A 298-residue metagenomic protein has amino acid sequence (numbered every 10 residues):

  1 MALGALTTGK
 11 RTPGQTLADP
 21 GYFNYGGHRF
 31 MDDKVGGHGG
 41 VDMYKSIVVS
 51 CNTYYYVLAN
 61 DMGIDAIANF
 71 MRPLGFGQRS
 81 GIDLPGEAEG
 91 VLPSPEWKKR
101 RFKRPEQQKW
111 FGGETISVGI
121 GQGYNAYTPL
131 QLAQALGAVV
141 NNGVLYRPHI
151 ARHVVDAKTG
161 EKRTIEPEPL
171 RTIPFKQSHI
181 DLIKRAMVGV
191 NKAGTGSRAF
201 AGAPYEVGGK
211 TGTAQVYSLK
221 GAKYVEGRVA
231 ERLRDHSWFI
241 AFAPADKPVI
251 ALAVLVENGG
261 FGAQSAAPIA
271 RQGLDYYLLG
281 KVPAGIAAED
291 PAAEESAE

Functional and structural regions predicted by a protein language model:
L3-A253, E295-E298: Beta-lactam-recognizing serine transpeptidase/beta-lactamase-like catalytic domain environment
L132, R147, G262-A267, R271-D275: Short, charged, low-complexity patches
G143, V254, Y277-K281: Conserved NTP-handling cores and scaffolds of large molecular machines
G160-L170, I269-E298: Short, gly/Ser/Thr-rich active-site loops of penicillin-recognizing serine hydrolases
E257-G260: A generic structural motif
